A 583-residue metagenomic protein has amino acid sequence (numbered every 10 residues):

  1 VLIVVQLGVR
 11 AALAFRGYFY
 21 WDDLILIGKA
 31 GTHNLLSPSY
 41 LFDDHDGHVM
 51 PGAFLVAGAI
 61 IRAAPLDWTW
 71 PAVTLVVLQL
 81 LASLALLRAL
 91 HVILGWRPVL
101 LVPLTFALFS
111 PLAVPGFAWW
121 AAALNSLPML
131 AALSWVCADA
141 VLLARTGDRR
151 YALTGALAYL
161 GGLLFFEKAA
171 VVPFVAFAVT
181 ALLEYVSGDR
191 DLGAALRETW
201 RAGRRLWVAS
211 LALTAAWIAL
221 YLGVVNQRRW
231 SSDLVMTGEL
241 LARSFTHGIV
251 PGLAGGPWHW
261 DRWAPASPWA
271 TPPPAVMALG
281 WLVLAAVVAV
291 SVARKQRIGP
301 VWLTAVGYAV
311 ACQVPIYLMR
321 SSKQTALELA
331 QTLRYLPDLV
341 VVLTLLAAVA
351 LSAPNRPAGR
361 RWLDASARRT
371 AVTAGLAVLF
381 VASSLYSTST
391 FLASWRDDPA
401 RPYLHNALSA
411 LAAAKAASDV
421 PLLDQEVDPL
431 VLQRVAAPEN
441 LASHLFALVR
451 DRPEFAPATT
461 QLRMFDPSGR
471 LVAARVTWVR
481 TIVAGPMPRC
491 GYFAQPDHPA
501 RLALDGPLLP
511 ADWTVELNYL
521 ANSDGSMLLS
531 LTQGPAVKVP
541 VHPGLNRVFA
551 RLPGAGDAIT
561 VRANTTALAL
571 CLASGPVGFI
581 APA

Functional and structural regions predicted by a protein language model:
L2-D43, G47-P51, A57, I61-T69 (+9 more regions): Intrinsically disordered, polar/acidic, low-complexity terminal segments
G17, H45, V49, W70-V77 (+4 more regions): Membrane-embedded glycan-lipid processing machinery
V76-Q79, A85-V102, L108, W120 (+2 more regions): Transmembrane alpha-helical segments of multipass membrane enzymes and assembly factors that act on membrane-embedded
P98-F117, L124-W135, Y151-Y159: Membrane-embedded helix bundles of polyisoprenyl
L142-L160, F165: Short hydrophobic alpha-helices at membrane interfaces in multi-pass membrane enzymes
V172-A215, A219: Perimembrane helix-loop-helix junctions
Q296-Q324, A377-F380: Transmembrane alpha-helix segments characteristic of polytopic inner-membrane glycan-assembly/cell-envelope
K323-N355: Hydrophobic/aromatic-rich transmembrane helices and adjacent perimembrane loops
